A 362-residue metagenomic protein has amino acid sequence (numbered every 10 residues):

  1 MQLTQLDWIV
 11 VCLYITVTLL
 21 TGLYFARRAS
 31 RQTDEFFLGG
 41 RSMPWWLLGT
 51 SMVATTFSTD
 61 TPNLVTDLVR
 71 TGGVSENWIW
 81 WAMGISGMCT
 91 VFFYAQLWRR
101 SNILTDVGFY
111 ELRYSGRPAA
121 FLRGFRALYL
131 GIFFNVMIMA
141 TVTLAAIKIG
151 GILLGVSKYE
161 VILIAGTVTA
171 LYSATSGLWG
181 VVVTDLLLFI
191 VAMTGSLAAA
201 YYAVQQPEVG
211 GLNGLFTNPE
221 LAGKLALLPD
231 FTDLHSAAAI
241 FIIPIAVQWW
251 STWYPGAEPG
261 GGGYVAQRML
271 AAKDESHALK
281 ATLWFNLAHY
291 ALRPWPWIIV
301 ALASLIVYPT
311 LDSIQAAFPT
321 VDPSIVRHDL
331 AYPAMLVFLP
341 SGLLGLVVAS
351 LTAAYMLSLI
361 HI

Functional and structural regions predicted by a protein language model:
M1-P62, S173-S176, G195, Y201 (+1 more regions): Membrane-interface "cap" regions at the ends of multi-pass membrane proteins
Q2-A26, G39, D67-G108, I243-Q248 (+1 more regions): Extracellular loop-to-transmembrane helix junctions
Q2-T4, G40-M43, L47, L64-W78 (+2 more regions): Loop-to-helix junctions at membrane interfaces in multi-pass transport proteins
I9-L20, T50, A82-C89, F125 (+4 more regions): Lipid-exposed faces of alpha-helical membrane segments in multi-pass integral membrane proteins
T18, A54, N77-A174, D230 (+3 more regions): Helix-loop-helix module between adjacent transmembrane segments
A120-F121, P340-S350: Active-site-adjacent bridging/hinge elements
